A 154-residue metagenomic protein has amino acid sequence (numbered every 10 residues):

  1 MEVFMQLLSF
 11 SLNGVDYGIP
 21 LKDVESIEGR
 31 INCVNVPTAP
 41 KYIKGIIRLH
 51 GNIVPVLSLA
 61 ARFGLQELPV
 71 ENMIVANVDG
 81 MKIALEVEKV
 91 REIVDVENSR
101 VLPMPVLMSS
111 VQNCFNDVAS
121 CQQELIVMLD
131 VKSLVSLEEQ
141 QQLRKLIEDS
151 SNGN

Functional and structural regions predicted by a protein language model:
M1-N154: An acidic, low-aromatic, low-complexity terminal/linker signal
